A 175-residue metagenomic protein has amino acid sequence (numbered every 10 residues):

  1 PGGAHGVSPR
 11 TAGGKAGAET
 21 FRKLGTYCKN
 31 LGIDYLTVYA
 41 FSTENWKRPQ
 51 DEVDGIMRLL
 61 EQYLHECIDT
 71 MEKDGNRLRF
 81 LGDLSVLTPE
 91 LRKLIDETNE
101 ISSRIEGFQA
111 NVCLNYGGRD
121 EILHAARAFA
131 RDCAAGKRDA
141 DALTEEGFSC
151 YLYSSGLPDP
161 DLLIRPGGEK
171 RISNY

Functional and structural regions predicted by a protein language model:
P1-Y175: Flexible, compositionally biased loop and terminal segments
